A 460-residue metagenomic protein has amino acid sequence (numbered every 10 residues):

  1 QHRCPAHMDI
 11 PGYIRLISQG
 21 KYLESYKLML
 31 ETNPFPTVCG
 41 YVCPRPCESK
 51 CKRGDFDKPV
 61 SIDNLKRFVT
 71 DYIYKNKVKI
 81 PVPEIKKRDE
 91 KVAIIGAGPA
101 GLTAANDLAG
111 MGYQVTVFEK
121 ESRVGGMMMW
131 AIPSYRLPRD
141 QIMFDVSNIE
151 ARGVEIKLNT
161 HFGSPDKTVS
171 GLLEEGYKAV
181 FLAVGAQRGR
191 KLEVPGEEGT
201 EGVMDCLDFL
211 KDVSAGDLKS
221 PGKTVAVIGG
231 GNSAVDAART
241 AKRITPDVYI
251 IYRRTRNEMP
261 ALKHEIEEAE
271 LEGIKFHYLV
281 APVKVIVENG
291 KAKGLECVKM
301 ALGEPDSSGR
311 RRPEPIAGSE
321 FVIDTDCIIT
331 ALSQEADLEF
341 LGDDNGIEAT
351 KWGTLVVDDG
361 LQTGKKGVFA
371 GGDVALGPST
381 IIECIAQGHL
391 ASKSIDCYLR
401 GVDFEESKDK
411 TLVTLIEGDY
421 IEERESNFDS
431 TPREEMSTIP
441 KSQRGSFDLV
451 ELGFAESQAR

Functional and structural regions predicted by a protein language model:
H2, A6-I85, E150, L158 (+4 more regions): Glycine/serine-rich phosphate-binding loop and adjoining beta1-alpha1 elements at the start of nucleotide-handling
E24, K86-I95, M143-V194, K284-E296 (+3 more regions): Feature captures the FAD/FMN-dependent oxidoreductase FAD-binding
V69-I85, F144-H161, P165, G189-I244 (+1 more regions): Glycine-rich dinucleotide-binding loop and its adjacent helix/turn
E90-T116, A234-K242: N-terminal Rossmann-like FAD-binding beta1-loop-alpha1 element of flavoenzymes
V117, E121-K157, A238-K284, D403-G418: Rossmann-like dinucleotide-binding cores of NAD(P)H-dependent redox enzymes
G199-K223, P305-P378, E422-E423: FAD-site-proximal beta/loop scaffold in flavoenzymes
E267, L271-G273, V280-K291, A301-G303 (+1 more regions): Mid-to-C-terminal Rossmann-like scaffold of FAD/NAD(P)H-dependent oxidoreductases
G371-E405: A conserved FAD-binding loop/helix module that cradles the flavin
